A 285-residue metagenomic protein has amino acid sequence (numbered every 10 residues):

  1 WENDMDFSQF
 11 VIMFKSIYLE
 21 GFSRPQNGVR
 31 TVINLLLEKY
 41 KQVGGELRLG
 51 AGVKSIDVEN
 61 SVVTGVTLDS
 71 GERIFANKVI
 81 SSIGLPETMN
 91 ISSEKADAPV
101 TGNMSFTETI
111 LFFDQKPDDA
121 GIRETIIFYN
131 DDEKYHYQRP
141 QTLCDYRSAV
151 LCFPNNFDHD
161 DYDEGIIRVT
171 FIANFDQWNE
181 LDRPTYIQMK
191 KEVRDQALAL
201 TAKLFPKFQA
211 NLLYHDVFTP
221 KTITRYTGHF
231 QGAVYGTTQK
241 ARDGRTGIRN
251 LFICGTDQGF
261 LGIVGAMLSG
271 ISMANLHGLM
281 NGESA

Functional and structural regions predicted by a protein language model:
W1-E2, I12, V150, K203-F260: A glycine-rich dinucleotide-binding beta-alpha-beta segment and adjacent secondary-structure elements that constitute
W1-V43, G50, Y226-T238: Active-site/ligand-binding neighborhood in enzyme catalytic cores
E46-L47, A51-T64, L68, V217-T227: Beta-rich nucleic-acid/ligand-interaction surfaces
K54-Y162: Mid-domain catalytic core of redox enzymes that form a hydrophobic substrate pocket/lid adjacent to a catalytic redox
V58, L279-A285: Active-site-proximal substrate-binding core of FAD-dependent oxidoreductases
I80, V169, T201, G255 (+1 more regions): Hydrophobic, well-ordered secondary-structure elements that form the walls of internal hydrophobic environments
Q115-F218: C-terminal segments that line or cap access tunnels to active or ligand-binding sites in enzymes and enzyme-associated
R245, T256-N281: A conserved FAD-binding loop/helix module that cradles the flavin
